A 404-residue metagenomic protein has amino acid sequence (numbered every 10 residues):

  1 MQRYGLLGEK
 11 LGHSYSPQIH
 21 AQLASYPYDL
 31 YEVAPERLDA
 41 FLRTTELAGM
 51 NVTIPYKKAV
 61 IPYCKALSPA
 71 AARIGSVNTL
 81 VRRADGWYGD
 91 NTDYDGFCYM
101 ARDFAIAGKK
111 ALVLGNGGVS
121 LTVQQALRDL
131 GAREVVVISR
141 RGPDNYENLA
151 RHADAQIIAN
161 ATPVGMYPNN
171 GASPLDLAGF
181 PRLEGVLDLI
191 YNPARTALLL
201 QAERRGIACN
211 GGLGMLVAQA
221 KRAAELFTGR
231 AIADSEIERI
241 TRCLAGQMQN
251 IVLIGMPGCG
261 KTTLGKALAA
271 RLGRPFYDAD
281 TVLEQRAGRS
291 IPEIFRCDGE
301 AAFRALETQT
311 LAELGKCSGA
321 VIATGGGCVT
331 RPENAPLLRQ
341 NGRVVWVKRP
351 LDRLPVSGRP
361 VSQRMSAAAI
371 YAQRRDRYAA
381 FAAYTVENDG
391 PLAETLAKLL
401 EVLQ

Functional and structural regions predicted by a protein language model:
Q2-F104, P193-R195, L199-Q201, R205-A208 (+1 more regions): Phosphate/diphosphate ligand-binding glycine-rich loop within oxidoreductases
G8, N91-Y94, A101, G108-R128 (+2 more regions): Glycine-rich adenosine-cofactor-binding loop
L130-Y146, D280-A287: NAD(P)-binding Rossmann-fold cofactor-contacting core
D144-N210, C328-N334: Rossmann-like adenosine-cofactor binding region
L189-Q249, N388: Adenosine-phosphate binding glycine-rich loop
E238-G246, A267, R271, D376-Q404: NTP-dependent small-molecule kinase module
T281-R339: ATP-dependent small-molecule kinase phosphotransfer cores that center on conserved nucleotide phosphate-binding segments
Q340-R377, F381-Y384: A glycine- and Lys/Arg-enriched "phosphate-lid" helix/loop adjacent to the NTP-binding pocket of small-molecule kinases
